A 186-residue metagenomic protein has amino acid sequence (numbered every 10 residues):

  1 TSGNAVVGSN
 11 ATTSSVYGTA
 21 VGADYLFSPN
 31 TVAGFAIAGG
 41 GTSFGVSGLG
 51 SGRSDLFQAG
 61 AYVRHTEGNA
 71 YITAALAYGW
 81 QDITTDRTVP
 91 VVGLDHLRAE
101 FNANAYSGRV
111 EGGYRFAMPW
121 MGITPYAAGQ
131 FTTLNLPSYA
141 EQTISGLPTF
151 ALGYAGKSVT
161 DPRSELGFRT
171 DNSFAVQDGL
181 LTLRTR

Functional and structural regions predicted by a protein language model:
T1-R186: Membrane translocator/pore-forming domains, dominated by Gram-negative outer-membrane beta-barrels
